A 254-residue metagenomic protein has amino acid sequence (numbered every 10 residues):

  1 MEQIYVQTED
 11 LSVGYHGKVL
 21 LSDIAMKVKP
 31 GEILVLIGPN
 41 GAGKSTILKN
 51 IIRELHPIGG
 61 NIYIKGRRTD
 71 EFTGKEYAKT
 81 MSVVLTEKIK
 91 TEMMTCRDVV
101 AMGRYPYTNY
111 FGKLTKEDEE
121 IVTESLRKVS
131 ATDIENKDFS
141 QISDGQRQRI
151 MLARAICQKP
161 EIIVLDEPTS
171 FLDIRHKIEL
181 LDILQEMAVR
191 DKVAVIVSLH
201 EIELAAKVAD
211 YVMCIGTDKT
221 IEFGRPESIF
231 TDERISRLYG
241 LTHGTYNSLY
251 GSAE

Functional and structural regions predicted by a protein language model:
I37-P39: The feature captures the beta-strand-to-loop junction immediately N-terminal to the Walker
I52: Helix-to-loop junction immediately C-terminal to a conserved catalytic motif
G60-R68, Y77: Conserved ABC transporter NBD signature motif
A101, K116-I134: Conserved ABC ATPase "signature" region
D138-I142, Q146: Conserved ABC ATPase signature
I163-D166: Catalytic Walker B motif of ABC-type/P-loop ATPase nucleotide-binding domains
V212-R225: H-loop (His-switch) and adjacent beta-strand-loop-beta switch element of ABC-type ATPase nucleotide-binding domains
